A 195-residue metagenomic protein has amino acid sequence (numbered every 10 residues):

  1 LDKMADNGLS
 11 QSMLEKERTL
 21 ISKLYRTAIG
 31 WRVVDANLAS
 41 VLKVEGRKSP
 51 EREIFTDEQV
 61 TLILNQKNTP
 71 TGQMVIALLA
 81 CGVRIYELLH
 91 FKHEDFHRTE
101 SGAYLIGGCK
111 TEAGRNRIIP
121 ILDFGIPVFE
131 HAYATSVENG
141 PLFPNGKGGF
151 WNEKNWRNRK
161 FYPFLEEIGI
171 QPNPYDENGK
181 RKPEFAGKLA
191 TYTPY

Functional and structural regions predicted by a protein language model:
L1-W31, S49, G149-R157, P174 (+1 more regions): N-terminal core-binding DNA-recognition domain of tyrosine site-specific recombinases/integrases
Q11-E17, G30, V34-L89, T111-G114 (+3 more regions): Basic, Lys/Arg- and aromatic-enriched nucleic-acid-binding interface segment
K16, K23, S40, H90 (+2 more regions): DNA-binding alpha-helical recognition surfaces that contact promoter or target DNA
I21-A28, F129-A132, L165: Hydrophobic recognition helices of helix-based DNA-binding modules
N37-S40, E53, G102-Y104, R117-I119 (+1 more regions): Extracytoplasmic/periplasmic beta-strand context in beta-sandwich domains, especially the cupredoxin/COX2 CuA-binding
L64, T111-H131, N139-F164, Y175 (+1 more regions): C-terminal catalytic core of Y-nucleophile DNA break-rejoin enzymes
H90-F96, Y195: A short, basic/aromatic helix-end/turn motif that makes direct DNA contacts
F96-G102: Short, ordered beta-strand-loop transition motifs
